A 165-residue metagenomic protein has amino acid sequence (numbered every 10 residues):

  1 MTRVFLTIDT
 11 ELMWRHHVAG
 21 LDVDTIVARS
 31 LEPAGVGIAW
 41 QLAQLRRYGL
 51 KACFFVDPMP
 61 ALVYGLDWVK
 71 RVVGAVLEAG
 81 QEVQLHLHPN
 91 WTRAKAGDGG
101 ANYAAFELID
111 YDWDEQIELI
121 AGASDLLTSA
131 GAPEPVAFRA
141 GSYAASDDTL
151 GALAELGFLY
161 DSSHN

Functional and structural regions predicted by a protein language model:
M1-A137, Y143-N165: Catalytic alpha-helical scaffold of carbohydrate-active enzymes acting on polysaccharides/glycoconjugates
